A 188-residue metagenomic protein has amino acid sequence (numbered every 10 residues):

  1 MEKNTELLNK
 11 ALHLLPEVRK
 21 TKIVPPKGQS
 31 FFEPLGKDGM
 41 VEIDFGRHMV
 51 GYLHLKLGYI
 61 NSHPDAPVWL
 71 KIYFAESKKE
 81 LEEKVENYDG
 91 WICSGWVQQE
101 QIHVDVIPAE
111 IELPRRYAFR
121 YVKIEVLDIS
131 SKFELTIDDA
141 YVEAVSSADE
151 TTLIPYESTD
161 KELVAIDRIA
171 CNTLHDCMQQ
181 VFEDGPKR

Functional and structural regions predicted by a protein language model:
M1-G185: Extracellular/oxidizing-compartment recognition motifs
R188: Functionally critical mobile loop/hinge segments
